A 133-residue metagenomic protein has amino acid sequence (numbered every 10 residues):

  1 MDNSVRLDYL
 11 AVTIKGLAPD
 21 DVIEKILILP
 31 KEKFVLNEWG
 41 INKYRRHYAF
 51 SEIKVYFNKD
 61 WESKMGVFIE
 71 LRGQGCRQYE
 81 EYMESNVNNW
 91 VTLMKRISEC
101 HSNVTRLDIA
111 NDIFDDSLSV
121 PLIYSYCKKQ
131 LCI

Functional and structural regions predicted by a protein language model:
M1-I133: Structured, helix-rich domain cores that form ligand/interaction pockets
